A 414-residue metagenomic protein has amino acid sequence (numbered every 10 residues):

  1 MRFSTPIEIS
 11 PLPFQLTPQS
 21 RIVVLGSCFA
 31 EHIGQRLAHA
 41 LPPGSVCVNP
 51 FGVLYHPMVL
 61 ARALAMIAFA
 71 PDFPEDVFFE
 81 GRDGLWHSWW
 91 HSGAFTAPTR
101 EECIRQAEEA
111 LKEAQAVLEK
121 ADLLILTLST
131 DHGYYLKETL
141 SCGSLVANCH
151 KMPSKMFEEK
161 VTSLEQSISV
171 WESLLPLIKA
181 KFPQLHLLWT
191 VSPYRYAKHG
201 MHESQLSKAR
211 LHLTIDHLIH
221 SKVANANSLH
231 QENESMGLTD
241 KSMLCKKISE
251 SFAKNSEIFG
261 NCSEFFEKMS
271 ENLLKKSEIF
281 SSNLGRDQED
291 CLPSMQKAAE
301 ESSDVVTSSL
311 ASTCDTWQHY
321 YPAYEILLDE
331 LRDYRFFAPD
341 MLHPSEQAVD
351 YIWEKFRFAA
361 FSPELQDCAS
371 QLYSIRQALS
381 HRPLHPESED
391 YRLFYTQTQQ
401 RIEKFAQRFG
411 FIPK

Functional and structural regions predicted by a protein language model:
M1-P74, T214-H217: Serine-esterase "nucleophile elbow" of acetyl-processing enzymes
T5, D131, P176-Q205, P322-E330 (+4 more regions): Active-site segments of SGNH/GDSL-like serine hydrolases that catalyze O-acetyl group transfer/hydrolysis on lipids
P6, S20, F337-M341, D350-K414: Conserved catalytic region of serine esterases and O-acyltransferases that act on ester linkages in lipids
H32, P43-L126, T130-K137, M156: Conserved SGNH/GDSL esterase-like catalytic core that processes O-acyl groups on lipids and polysaccharides
E138-L164: A solvent-exposed, charged loop/short amphipathic helix patch at secondary-structure junctions
C149-E159, Q205-H220, H343-S345: Acidic, His- and aromatic-enriched active-site or binding-groove loops in soluble protein domains that engage sugars
H186-L188, H212-N225, D315-D333, C368-Q371: Extracellular serine-dependent O-acyl
S242-S277, S281-E289: Cationic, amphipathic, low-complexity segments that mediate targeting or membrane/lipid association
